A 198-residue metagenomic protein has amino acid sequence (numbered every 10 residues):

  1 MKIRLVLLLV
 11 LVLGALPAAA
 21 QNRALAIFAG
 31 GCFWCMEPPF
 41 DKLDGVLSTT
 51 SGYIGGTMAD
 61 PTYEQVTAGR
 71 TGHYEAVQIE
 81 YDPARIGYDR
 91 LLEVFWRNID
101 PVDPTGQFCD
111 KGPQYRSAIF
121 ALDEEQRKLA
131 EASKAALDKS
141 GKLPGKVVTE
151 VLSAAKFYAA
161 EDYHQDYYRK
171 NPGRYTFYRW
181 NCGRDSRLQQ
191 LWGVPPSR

Functional and structural regions predicted by a protein language model:
K2-L5, Q21: Histidine-/acidic- and/or cysteine-rich, low-complexity loops and terminal segments associated with membrane
R4-A15: Bacterial N-terminal signal peptides
A19-R198: Flexible coil/turn and secondary-structure edge motifs
